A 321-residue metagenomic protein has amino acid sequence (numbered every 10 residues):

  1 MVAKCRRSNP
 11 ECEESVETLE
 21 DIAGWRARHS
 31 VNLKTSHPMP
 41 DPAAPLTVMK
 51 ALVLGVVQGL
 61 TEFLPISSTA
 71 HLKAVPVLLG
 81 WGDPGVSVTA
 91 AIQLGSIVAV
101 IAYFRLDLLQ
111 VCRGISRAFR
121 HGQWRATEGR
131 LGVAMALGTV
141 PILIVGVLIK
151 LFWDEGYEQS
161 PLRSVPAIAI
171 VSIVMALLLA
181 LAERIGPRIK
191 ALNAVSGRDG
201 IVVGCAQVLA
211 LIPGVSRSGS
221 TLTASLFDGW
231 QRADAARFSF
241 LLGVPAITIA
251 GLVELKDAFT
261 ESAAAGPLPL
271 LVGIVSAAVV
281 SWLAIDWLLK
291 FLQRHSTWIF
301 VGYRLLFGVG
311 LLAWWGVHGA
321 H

Functional and structural regions predicted by a protein language model:
D21, W25-H321: Multi-pass membrane proteins that catalyze or facilitate reactions on polyprenyl-/lipid-phosphate substrates and their
